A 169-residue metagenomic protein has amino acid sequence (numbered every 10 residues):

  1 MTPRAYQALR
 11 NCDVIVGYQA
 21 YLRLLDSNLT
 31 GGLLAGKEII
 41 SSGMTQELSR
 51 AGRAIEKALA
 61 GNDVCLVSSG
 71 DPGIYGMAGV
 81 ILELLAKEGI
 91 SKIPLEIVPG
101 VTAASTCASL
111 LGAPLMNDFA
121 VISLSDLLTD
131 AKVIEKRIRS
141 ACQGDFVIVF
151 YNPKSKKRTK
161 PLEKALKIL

Functional and structural regions predicted by a protein language model:
M1-L95, T106: Class I S-adenosyl-L-methionine
P3, I74-G144: Class I SAM-dependent methyltransferase SAM-binding "motif I" and its flanking Rossmann-like core
Q7, E83, K136, K164-K167: Alpha-helical scaffolding segments of alpha/beta enzyme cores, especially the outer helices of TIM-barrel or partial
S42, V98, F150: Hydrophobic residues at beta-strand termini and immediately following loops that shape nucleotide-binding pockets
Q46, P72-G73, D126-T129, K154-K157: Glycine-/small-residue-rich active-site loops that bind phosphorylated ligands and cofactors
K57, L110-L111, I168: A generic secondary-structure signal
D63-V64, Q143-L169: A contiguous loop/helix-start segment that scaffolds small-molecule binding in enzyme catalytic cores
L66-S69, I122-S125, F150-Y151: Short beta-strand segments
